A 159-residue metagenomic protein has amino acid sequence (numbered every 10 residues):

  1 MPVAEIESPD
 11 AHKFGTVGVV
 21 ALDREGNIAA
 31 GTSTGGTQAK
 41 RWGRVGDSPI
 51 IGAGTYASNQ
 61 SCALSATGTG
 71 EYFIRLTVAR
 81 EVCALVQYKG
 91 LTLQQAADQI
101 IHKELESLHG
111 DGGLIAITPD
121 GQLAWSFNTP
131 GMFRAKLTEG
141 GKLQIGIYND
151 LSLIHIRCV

Functional and structural regions predicted by a protein language model:
M1-L153: N-terminal nucleophile
I154-V159: Conserved small/polar residues in nucleotide/adenosyl-binding loops
